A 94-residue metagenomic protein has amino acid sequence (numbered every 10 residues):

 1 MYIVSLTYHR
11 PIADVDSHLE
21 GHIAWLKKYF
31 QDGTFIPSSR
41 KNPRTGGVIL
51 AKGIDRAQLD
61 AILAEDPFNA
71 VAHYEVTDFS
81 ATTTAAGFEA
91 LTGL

Functional and structural regions predicted by a protein language model:
M1-L94: Conserved, structured core segments of small domains
